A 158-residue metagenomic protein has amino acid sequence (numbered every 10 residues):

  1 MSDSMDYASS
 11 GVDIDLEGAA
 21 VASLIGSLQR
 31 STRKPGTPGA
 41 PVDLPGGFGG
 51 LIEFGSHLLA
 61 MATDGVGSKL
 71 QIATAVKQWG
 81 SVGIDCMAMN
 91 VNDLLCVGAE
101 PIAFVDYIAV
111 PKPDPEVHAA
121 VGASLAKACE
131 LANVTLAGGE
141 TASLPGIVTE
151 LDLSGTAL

Functional and structural regions predicted by a protein language model:
S2-P35: N-terminal amphipathic/basic leader segments beginning at the initiator methionine
S23-L158: Glycine-rich phosphate/pyrophosphate-binding loop regions near the starts of catalytic domains
